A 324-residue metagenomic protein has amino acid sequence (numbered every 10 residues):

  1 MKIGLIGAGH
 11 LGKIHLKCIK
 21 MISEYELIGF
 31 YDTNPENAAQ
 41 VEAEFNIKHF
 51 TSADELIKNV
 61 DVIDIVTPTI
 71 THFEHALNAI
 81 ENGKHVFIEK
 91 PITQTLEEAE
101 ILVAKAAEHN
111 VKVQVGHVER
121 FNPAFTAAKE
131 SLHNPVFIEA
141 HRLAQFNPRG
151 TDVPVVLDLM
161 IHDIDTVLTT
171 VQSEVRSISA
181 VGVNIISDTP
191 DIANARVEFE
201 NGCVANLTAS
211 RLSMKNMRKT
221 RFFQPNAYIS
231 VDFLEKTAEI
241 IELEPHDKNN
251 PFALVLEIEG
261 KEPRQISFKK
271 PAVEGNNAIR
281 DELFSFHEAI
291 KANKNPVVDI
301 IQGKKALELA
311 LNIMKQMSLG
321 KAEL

Functional and structural regions predicted by a protein language model:
M1-E44, V167: N-terminal Rossmann-like dinucleotide-binding module
H15, F45-V103: Beta-loop-alpha module in the N-terminal Rossmann-like domain of NAD(P)-dependent dehydrogenases, especially those
I47, N82-K84, H109-K112, C203: A short helix->loop->beta-strand "cap" motif at the edges of active sites that frequently abuts
T51, I88, V113-V115, E139 (+1 more regions): Hydrophobic residues in well-ordered beta-strands that form the structural core
E55, V62-I65, S285-L324: C-terminal helix-rich "cap/oligomerization" subdomain common to oxidoreductases
T93-G150: A contiguous active-site-proximal alpha/beta segment in oxidoreductase catalytic domains
G116-P123, F146-S177, P190-D191, G303: Mid-domain beta-loop-alpha active-site segment that forms a flexible, acidic cofactor/metal-binding surface
I164-I241, V273-A292: Contiguous beta-strand/loop segments that form the cofactor/metal-binding neighborhood of enzyme cores
